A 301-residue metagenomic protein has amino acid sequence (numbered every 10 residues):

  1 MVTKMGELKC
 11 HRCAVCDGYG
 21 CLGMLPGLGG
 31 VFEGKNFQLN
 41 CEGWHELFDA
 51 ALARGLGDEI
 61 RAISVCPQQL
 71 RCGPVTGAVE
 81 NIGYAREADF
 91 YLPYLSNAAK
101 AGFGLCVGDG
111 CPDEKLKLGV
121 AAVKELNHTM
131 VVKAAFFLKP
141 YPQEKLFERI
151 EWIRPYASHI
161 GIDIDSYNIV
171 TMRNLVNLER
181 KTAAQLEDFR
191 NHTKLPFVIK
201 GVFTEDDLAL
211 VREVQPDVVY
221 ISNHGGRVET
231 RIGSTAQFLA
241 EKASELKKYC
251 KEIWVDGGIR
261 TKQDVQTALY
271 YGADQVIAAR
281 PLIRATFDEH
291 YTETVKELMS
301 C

Functional and structural regions predicted by a protein language model:
V2-A209, E213, G225-V228: Active-site entrance/lid segments in N-terminal catalytic domains of soluble metabolic enzymes
D89, N177-R180, G233-A240, Y291-T294: Charged helix-capping and loop-helix junction motifs
E144-R154, F203-P216, E241-V255, I259-V276: Catalytic cores of alpha/beta
D165-S166, V214-G233, T267-E293: Glycine-rich phosphate-binding active-site loops on the catalytic face of alpha/beta enzymes
I199, E229, V255-D256, A278: Thr-Gly-centered strand-to-loop micro-motif
G225-S244, K248, E252, D288 (+1 more regions): Hydrophobic, well-ordered secondary-structure segments that either form specific early membrane-associated helices used
E293-C301: Extended, intrinsically disordered, low-complexity segments
